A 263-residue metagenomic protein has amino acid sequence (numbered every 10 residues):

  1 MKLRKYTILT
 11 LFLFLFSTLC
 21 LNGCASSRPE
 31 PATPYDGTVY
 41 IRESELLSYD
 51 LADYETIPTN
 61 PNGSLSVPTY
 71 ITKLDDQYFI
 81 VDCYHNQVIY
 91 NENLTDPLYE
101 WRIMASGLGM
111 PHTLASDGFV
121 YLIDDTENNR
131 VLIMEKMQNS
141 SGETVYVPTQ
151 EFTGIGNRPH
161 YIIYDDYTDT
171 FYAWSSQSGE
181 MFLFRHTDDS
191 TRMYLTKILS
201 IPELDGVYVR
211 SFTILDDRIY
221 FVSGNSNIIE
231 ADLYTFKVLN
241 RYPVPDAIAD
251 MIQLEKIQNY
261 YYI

Functional and structural regions predicted by a protein language model:
C20-P31: Sec-dependent signal peptide cleavage junction
P34-S64: A short helix->beta-strand "capping" segment at the edge of beta-propeller domains
E55-N86: Beta-strand-rich domains and repeat architectures in extracellular enzymes and scaffolds, especially beta-propellers
T59-G63, R102-G107, E151-I155, L199-D205 (+1 more regions): Surface loop/turn motifs at the tips and blade-to-blade linkers of beta-strand repeat domains
V67-T69, G109-L114, N157-Y164, D205-I214 (+1 more regions): Repeated scaffold domains used in trafficking and secretory/extracellular systems, primarily beta-propellers
D75-D76, G118-F119, Y167-D169, D216-R218 (+1 more regions): Short coil/turn segments that connect the beta-strands within blades of beta-propeller domains
I80-Y84, L122-E127, Y172-Q177, F221-S226 (+1 more regions): Conserved beta-strand positions in repeat-built beta-propeller and related beta-rich domains
E92-D96, E135-N139, R185-S190, D232-K237: Short loop/turn segments that connect beta-strands within beta-propeller blades
